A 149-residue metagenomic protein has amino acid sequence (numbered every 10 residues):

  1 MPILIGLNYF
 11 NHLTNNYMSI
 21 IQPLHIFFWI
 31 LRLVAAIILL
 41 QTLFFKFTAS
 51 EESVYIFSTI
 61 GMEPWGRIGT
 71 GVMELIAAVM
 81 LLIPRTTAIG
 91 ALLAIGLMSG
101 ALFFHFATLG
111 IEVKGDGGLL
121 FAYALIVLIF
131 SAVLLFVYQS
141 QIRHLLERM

Functional and structural regions predicted by a protein language model:
P2-Q41, R85-M149: Extended, low-polarity transmembrane helix blocks
H25-V72: N-terminal first-folded block
E51-E52, E63, E74, E112 (+2 more regions): Glutamate identity and glutamate-enriched acidic tracts
M62-E63, L82-R85: Membrane-interface junctions
M73-M80: Hydrophobic, membrane-inserted alpha-helices
